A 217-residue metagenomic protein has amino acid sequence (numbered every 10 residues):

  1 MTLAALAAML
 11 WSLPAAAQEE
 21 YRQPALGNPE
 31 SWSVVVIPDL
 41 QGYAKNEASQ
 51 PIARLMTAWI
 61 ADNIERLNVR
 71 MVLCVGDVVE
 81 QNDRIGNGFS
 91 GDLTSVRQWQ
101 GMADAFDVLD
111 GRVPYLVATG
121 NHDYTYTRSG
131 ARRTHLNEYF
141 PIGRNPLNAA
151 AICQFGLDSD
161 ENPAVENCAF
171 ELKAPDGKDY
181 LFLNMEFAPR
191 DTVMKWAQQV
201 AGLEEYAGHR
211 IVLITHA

Functional and structural regions predicted by a protein language model:
T2-S12: Bacterial N-terminal signal peptides
A17-L93: N-terminal active-site segment of His-dependent metallophosphoesterases
G27, L40, P189-I211: Active-site regions of metal-assisted phosphoester/phosphodiester hydrolases, unifying DNase/endonuclease modules
E30-S33, E65-V72, D110-L116, N148 (+3 more regions): Loop/turn elements at helix/coil->beta-strand transitions in domains of secreted/extracellular proteins
S31-A44, E171, K178-A188, I214: Active-site-proximal beta-strand elements of phosphoester/diester hydrolases
L55-W59, G101, W196: Well-ordered alpha-helical segments embedded in enzymatic catalytic cores
V78, N121-D123, A217: Short beta-alpha junction loops
R84-K195, Y206: Extended active-site neighborhood of metal-dependent phosphoesterases/phosphodiesterases
